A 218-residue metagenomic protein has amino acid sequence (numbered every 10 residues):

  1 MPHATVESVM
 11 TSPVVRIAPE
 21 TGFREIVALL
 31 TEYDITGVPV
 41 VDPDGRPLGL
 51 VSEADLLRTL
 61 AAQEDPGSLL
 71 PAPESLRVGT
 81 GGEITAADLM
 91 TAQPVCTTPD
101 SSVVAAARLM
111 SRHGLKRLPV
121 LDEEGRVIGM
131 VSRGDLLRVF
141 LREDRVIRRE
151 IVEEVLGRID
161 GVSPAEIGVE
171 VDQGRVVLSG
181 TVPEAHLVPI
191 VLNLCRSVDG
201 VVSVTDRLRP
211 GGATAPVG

Functional and structural regions predicted by a protein language model:
M1-G218: Tandem CBS (Cystathionine beta-synthase) repeat/Bateman regulatory domains
